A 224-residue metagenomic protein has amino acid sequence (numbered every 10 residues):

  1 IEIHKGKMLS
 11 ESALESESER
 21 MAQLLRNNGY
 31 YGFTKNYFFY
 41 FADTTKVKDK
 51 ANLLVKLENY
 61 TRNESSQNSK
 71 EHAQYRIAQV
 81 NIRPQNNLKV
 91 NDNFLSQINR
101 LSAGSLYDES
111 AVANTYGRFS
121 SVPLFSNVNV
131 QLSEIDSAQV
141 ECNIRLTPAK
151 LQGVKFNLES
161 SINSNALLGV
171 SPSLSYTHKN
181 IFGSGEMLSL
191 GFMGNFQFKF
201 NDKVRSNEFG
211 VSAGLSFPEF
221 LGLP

Functional and structural regions predicted by a protein language model:
I1-I162, F192-K199, S206: Periplasmic polypeptide-binding modules associated with outer-membrane biogenesis and secretion
L24-N27, G153, R205-P224: Transmembrane beta-strand segments of outer-membrane beta-barrel domains in Gram-negative and organellar OMPs
V128, V154-F156, L167, G183-M187: Extended hydrophobic-aromatic, low-complexity segments
N143-T147, V170-I181, N207-E219: Feature captures outer-membrane beta-barrel proteins of Gram-negative bacteria and organelles
F156-S160, P172-L174, L188-G194, V211-A213: Transmembrane beta-barrel strands of outer-membrane/channel proteins
N165-G169, T177-G185, K199: Signal/transit-peptide handling
I181-M187, F220-P224: Short loop/turn motifs that connect adjacent beta-strands in outer-membrane beta-barrel proteins
